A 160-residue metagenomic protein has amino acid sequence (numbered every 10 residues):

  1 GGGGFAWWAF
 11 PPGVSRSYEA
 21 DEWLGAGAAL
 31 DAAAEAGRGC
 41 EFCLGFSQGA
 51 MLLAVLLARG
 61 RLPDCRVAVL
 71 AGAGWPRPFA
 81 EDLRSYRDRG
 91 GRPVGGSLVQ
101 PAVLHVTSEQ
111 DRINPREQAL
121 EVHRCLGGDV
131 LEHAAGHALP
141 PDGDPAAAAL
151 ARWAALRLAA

Functional and structural regions predicted by a protein language model:
G1-F42: Serine-hydrolase catalytic machinery in alpha/beta-hydrolase-like enzymes
E41-L53: Gly/Ala-rich beta-loop-alpha elbow adjacent to hydrolase catalytic centers
A50-L62, A68: Short glycine-enriched nucleophile-adjacent loop and the immediately C-terminal alpha-helix near the catalytic center
A68-A71, E132: A short, hydrophobic beta-strand element of the alpha/beta-hydrolase
P76-R77, E109-N114, G136-A138: Acidic catalytic loop of the alpha/beta-hydrolase fold
D82-L83, N114-R124: Short alpha-helix in the alpha/beta-hydrolase fold that links the catalytic acid
V99, V103-T107, D111: Short beta-strand/loop motif that positions the catalytic acidic residue of the alpha/beta-hydrolase fold
A135-A148: Catalytic histidine-centered segment of alpha/beta-hydrolase-like enzymes
